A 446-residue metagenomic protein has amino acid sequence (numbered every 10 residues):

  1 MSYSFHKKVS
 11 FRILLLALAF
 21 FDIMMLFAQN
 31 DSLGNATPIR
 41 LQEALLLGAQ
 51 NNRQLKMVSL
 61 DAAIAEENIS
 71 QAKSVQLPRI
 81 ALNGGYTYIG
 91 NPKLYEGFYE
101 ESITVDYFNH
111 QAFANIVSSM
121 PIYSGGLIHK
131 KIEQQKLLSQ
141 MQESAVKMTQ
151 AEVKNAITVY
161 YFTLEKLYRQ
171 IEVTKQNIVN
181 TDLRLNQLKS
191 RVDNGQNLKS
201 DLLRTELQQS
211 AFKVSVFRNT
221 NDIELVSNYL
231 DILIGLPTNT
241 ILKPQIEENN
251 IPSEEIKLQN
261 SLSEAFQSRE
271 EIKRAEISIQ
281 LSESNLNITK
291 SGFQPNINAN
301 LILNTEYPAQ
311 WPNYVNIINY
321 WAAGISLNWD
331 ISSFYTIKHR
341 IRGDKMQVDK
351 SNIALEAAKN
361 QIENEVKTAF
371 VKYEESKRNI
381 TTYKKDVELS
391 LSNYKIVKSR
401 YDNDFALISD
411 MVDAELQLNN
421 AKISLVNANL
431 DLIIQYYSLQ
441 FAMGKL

Functional and structural regions predicted by a protein language model:
M1-N35, L41: Bacterial Sec-dependent N-terminal signal peptides
S2-Y3, I39, E43, E67 (+4 more regions): Periplasmic alpha-helical coiled-coil/stalk elements that build and connect Gram-negative outer-membrane
F27-N35, G90, S424-L446: Acidic, low-complexity, intrinsically disordered peripheral segments
A28-G85, N91, T238-Q280, D330 (+2 more regions): Bacterial Sec-pathway N-terminal export signals of envelope proteins
K56, R79-F98, V105-F108, S119-M148 (+6 more regions): Small/polar (Gly/Ser/Thr/Ala-rich) solvent-exposed segments that form structured loops/beta-strands/short helices used
M57-A72, T149, V153-E172, S190 (+4 more regions): Amphipathic alpha-helical coiled-coil segments
Q111-F113, V159, R204, N296 (+1 more regions): Transmembrane beta-barrel architecture of outer-membrane proteins
A112-S118, S261, W321-L327: Hydrophobic, lipid-facing positions within transmembrane beta-strands of outer-membrane proteins
